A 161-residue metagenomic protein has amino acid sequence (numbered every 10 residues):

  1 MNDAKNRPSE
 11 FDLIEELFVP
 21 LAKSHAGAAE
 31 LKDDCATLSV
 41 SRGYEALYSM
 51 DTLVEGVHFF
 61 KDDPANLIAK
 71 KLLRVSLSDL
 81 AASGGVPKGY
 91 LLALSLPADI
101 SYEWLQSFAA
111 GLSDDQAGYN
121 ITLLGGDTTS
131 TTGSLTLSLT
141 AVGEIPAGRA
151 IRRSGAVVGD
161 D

Functional and structural regions predicted by a protein language model:
M1-L67, S83, L92, D114-D115 (+1 more regions): Extreme N-terminal cap/leader segments of soluble proteins
R7, R42, R74, R149-R153: Arginine residue identity/basic-tract feature
D12-E16, V75, D79, G111 (+1 more regions): Alpha-helical scaffold segments in soluble metabolic enzymes
G27-A29, F60-L77, D99-A110: Glycine-rich anion/phosphate-binding loops
L31-D33, S76, P87, S134: Short Gly/Ser/Thr- and Asp/Glu-enriched loop/turn motifs at secondary-structure junctions
T37, S76, G84, L123 (+1 more regions): Residue-level signal for inorganic ion chemistry
A46, L53, K88-D161: Glycine-rich anion-binding loops of enzyme active sites
L72-S83, Y119: A short, N-terminal amphipathic alpha-helix
